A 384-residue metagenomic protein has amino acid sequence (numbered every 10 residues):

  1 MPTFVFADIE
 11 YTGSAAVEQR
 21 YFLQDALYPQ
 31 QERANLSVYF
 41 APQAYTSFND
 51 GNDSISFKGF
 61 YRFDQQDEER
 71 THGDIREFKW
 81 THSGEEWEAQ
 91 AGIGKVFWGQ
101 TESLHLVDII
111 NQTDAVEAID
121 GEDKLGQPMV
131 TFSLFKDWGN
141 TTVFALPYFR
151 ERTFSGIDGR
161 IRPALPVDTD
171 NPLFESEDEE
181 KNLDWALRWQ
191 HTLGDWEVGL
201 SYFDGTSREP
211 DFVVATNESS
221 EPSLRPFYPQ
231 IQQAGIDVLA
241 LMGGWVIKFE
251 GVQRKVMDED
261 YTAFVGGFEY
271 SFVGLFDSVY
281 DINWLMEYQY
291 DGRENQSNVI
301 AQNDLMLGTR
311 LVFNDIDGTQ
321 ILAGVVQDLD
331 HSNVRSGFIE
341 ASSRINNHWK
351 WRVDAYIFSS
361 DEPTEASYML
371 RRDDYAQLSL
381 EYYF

Functional and structural regions predicted by a protein language model:
I9, A44-F48, T81-G84, I93 (+11 more regions): Residue-level signature of outer-membrane beta-barrel architecture
I9, N49-I55, E86-A89, W138-T141 (+5 more regions): Repeated loop/turn-to-beta-strand initiation elements of outer-membrane beta-barrel proteins
G13-A15, I55-G59, A91, F132 (+10 more regions): Membrane-embedded beta-strand positions of outer-membrane beta-barrel proteins
A15-D25, S54-Q65, R76, T113 (+5 more regions): Transmembrane beta-strand segments that form the barrel wall of outer-membrane beta-barrel proteins
E32-V38, T71-R76, K124-P128, F135 (+7 more regions): Residues that define the transmembrane beta-barrel architecture of outer-membrane proteins
Y45-I161, G194, S360: Outer membrane beta-barrel
F132, F268, I357, L370-F384: Outer-membrane beta-barrel "beta-signal"
G244-D328: Detector for outer-membrane/organellar transmembrane beta-barrel domains, recognizing the amphipathic beta-strand
